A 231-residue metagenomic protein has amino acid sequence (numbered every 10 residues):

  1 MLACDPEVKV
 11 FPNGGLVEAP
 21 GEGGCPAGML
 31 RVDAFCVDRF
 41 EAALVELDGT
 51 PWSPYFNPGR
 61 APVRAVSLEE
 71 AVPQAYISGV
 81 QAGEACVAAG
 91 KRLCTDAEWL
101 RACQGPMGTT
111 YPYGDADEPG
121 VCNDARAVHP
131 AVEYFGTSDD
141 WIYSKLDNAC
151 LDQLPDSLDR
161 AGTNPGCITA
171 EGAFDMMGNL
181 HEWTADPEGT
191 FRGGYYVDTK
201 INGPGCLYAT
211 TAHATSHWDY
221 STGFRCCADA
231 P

Functional and structural regions predicted by a protein language model:
M1-L2: Sec-dependent bacterial lipoprotein signal peptides
D5-E7: Bacterial signal peptide processing site
K9-F11: N-terminal secretory targeting and juxtamembrane "stalk" segments of secreted and cell-surface proteins
V17-A89, A102, G178: A short glycine-rich, aromatic-capped structural motif
G24-C25, A209-T215: Short, P/G- and charge-enriched loop/turn segments at secondary-structure junctions
A34-F35, F40, V45, G114-A116 (+4 more regions): Structured loops at beta-to-helix junctions and adjacent beta-edge loops in soluble globular domains
G79-T210, Y220: Functional-site microenvironments in short loops/helix caps that host divalent-cation chemistry
Y220-P231: Short, structured beta-strand segments at or near domain termini in extracellular proteins/domains
